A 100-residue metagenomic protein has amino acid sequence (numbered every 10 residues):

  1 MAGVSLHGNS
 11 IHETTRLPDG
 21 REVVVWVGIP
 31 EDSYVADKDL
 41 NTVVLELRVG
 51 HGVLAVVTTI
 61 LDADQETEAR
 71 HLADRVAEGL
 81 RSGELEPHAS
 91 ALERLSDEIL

Functional and structural regions predicted by a protein language model:
M1-E31, E93: Negatively charged, low-complexity tracts enriched in Asp/Glu with abundant Ser/Thr
G3-N9, G83-L100: Short, charged, intrinsically disordered terminal tails
T15-R16, V43, I60: N-terminal compositionally biased, intrinsically disordered segments and leader/signal-like regions
D19-R21, D32-S33, G50, A63-D64: Exposed regions on extracellular, virion, or secretory-pathway luminal proteins
D32-V57: Short aromatic-glycine-(Arg/Gly/Cys) micro-motifs in beta-strand/loop hairpins
V53-E68: A short, exposed loop/beta-hairpin motif centered on an aromatic-Gly-Thr core
D64-R81: A short, charged, amphipathic alpha-helix used as a generic interaction element across diverse proteins
